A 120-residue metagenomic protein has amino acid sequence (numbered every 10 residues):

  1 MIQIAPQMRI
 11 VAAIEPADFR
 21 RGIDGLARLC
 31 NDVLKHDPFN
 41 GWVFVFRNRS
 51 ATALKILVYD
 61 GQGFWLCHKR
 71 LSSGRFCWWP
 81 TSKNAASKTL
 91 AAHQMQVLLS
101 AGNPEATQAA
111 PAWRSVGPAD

Functional and structural regions predicted by a protein language model:
M1-D120: Polybasic/polar functional segments that serve as interface/processing modules
